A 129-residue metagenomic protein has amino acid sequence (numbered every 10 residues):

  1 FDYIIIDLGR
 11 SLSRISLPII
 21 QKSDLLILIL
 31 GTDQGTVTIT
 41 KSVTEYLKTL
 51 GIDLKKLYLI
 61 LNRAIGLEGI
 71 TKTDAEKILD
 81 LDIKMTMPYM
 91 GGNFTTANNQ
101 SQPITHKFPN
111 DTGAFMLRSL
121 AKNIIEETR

Functional and structural regions predicted by a protein language model:
D2, R10-Q34: Inter-motif core of Ras-like GTPase G domains
Y3, L25, L81-M85: Well-ordered beta-strand positions
S23-L25, D53-L57: Short glycine-/polar-rich loops that comprise or flank the Walker A/P-loop and associated switch/sensor motifs
G31-T32, L57-G69, T86-N93: G-domain G4 guanine-recognition motif of GTPases
T40-L54: Conserved C-terminal guanine-recognition region of P-loop GTPase G domains, centered on the G4
R63, A75-I104, L117: Beta-strand-loop-alpha "switch" segments that mediate conformational coupling across diverse proteins
N99-R129: NTP-binding/hydrolysis catalytic cores, primarily Walker-type P-loop NTPases
